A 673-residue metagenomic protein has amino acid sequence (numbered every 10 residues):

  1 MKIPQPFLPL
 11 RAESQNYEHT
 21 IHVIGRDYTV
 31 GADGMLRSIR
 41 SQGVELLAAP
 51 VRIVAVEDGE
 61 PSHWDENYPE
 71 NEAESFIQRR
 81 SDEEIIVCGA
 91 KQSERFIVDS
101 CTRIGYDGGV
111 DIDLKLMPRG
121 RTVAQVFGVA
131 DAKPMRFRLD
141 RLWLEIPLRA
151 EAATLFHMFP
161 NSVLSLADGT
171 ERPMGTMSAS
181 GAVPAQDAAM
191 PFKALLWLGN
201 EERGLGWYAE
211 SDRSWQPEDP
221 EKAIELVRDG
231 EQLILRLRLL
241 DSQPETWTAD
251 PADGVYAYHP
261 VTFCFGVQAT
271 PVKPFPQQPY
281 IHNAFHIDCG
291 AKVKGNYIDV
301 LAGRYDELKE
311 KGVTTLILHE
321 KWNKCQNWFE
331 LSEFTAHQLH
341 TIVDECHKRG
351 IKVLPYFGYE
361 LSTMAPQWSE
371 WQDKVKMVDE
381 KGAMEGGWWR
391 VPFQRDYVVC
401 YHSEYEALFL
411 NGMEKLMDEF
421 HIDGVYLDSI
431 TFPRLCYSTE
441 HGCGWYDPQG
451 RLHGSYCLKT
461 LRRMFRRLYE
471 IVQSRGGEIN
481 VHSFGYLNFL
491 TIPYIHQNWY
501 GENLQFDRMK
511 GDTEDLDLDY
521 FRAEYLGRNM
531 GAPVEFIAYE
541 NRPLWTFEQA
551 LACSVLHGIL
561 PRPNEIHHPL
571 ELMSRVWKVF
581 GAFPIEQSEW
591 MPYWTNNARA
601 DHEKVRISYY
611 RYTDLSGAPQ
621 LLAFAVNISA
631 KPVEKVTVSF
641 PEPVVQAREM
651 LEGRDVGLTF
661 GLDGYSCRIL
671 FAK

Functional and structural regions predicted by a protein language model:
M1, P6, D107, D111-L226 (+1 more regions): Polysaccharide-binding surfaces and accessory modules of carbohydrate-active proteins
K2-P9, E13-E94, C101, A150-R172: Acidic-aromatic substrate-binding/catalytic surfaces of carbohydrate-active enzymes
Y17, H22-R26, G31-P61, Q92 (+4 more regions): Beta-strand-rich recognition/accessory modules
V293, Y297-I298, L339, D344 (+1 more regions): Active-site-adjacent "subsite" loops/lids of carbohydrate-active enzymes
D299-N323, E419-F420: Catalytic domains of carbohydrate-active enzymes, especially glycoside hydrolases
Y401-T491, T513: Active-site neighborhood of glycoside hydrolase catalytic domains
C457, R462-M650, S666: Active-site-proximal substrate-binding groove within the catalytic cores of carbohydrate-active enzymes
L658-K673: C-terminal beta-strand-rich structural cap/linker in extracellular carbohydrate-active enzymes
